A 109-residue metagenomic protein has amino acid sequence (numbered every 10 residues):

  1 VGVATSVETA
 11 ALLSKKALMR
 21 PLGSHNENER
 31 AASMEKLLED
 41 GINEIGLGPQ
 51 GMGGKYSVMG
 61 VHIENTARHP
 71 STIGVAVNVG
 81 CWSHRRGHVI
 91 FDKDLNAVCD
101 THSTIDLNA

Functional and structural regions predicted by a protein language model:
V3-A109: Non-transmembrane, aqueous-exposed alpha-helical and coiled segments at domain scale
